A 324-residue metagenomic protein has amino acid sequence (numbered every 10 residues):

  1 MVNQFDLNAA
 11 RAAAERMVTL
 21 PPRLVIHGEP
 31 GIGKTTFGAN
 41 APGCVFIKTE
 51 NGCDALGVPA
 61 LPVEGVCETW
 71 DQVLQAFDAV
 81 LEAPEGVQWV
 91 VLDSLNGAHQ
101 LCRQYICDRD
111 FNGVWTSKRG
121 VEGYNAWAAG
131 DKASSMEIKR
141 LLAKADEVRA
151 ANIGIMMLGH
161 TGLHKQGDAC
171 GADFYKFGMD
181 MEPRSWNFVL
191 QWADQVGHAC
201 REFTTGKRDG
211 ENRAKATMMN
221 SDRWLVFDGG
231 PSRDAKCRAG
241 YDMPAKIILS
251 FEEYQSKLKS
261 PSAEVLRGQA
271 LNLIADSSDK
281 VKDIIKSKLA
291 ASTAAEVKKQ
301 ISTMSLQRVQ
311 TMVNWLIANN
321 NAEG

Functional and structural regions predicted by a protein language model:
V2-A9, R16-R23, G28, I32 (+4 more regions): Interfaces that engage single-stranded nucleic acids at replication/repair/recombination sites
V25, W89-V91, M156: Structural motif
T35: Walker A/P-loop
C44, E50-D54, L95-G97, T161-K165 (+2 more regions): Conserved nucleotide-binding/hydrolysis micro-motifs of P-loop NTPases
C44-F46, I155, V196-H198: Short, well-ordered beta-strand core segments
D54-T116, A128: Conserved nucleotide-sensing/catalytic segment adjacent to the nucleotide-binding pocket in NTP-handling enzymes
G97-S185: P-loop NTPase motor core
Q166-L273: Conserved GTP-binding G-domain of TRAFAC-class P-loop NTPases and closely related GTPase folds
